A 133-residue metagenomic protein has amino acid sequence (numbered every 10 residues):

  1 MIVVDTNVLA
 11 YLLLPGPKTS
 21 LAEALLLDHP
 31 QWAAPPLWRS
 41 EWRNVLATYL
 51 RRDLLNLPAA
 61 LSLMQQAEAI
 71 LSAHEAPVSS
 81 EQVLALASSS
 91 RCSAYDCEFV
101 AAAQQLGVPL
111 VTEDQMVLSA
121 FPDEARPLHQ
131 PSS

Functional and structural regions predicted by a protein language model:
M1, A73, C92, V100-S133: Acidic, PIN/NYN-like endoribonuclease modules and their adjacent C-terminal/linker elements
M1-P36, Y49-P58, M116, P122: Short, well-structured N-terminal submotif of metal-dependent ribonuclease cores
T6, S80, D96-C97: Conserved glycosyltransferase catalytic-site signature
P35, Y95, E113: Replace "coordinates the UDP/GDP/TDP-sugar" with "coordinates nucleotide-activated sugar donors
P36-R39, A59-S90, A101: Acidic catalytic patch
L46-L50, L71, G107: Short amphipathic alpha-helical interaction patches enriched in hydrophobic/aromatic residues with interspersed Lys/Arg
